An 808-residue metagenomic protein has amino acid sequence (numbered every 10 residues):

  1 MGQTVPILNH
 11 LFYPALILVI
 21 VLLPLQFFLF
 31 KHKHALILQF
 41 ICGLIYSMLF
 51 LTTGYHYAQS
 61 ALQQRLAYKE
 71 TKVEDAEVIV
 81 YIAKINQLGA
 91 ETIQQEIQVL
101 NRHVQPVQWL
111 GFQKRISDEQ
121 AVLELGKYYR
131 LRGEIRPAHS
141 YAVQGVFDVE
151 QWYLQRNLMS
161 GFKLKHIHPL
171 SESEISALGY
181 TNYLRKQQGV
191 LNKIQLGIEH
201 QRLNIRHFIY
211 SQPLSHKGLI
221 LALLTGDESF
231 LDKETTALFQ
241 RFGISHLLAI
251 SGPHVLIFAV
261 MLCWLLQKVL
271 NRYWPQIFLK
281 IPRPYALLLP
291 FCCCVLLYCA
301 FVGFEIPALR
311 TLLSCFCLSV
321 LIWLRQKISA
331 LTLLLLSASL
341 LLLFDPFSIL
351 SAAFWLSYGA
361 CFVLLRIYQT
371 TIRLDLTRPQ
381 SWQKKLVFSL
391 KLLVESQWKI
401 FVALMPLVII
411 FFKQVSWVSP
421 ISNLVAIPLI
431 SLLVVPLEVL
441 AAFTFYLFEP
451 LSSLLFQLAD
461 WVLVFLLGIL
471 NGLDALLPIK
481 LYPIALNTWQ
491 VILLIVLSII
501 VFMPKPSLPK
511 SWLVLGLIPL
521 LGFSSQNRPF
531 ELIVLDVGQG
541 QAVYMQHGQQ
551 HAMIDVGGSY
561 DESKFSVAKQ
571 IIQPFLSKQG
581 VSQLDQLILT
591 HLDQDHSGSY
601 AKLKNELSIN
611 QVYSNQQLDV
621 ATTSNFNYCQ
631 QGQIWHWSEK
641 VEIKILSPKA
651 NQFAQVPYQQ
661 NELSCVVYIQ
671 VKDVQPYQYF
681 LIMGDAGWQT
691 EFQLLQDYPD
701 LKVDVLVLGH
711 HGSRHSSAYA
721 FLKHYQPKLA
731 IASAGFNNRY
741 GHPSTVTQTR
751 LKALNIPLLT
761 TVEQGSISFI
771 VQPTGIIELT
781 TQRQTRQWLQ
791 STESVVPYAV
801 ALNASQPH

Functional and structural regions predicted by a protein language model:
M1-V73, S381, S389: Helix-loop-helix transmembrane hairpins and adjacent membrane-interface loops of multi-pass inner-membrane proteins
N9-V21, L356-S357, N423-S431, L486-V491: Alpha-helical transmembrane segments of polytopic membrane proteins
H32-H34, F162, D232-S419, P483-N527 (+5 more regions): Hydrophobic alpha-helical transmembrane segments in multi-pass membrane proteins
Y46-H246, Q570-S577, Q583, N615-Q617 (+5 more regions): Membrane-interface helix/helix-cap signal primarily in integral membrane proteins
L100-H103, R115-Y129, E134, W152-Y153 (+3 more regions): Non-globular, low-confidence helical/coil segments that flank catalytic cores
Q155-S314, Y677-W688, F692-P699, V703-D704: Aromatic-rich juxtamembrane segments at the membrane interface
S171-L196, R241, I409-V425, L429 (+1 more regions): Membrane-interface amphipathic/re-entrant loop segments adjacent to transmembrane helices in multi-pass membrane
L191-N204, E228-S229, E234, V302-A308 (+5 more regions): Hydrophobic alpha-helical transmembrane segments
